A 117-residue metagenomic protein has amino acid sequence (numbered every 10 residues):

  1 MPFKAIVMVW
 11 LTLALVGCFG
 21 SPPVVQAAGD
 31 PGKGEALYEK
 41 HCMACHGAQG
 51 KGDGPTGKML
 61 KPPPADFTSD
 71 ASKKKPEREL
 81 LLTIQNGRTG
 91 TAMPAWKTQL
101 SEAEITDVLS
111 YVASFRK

Functional and structural regions predicted by a protein language model:
M1-A5: Positively charged n-region of N-terminal signal peptides that target proteins for export
M8-G17: Bacterial N-terminal signal peptides
C18-L37: Electrostatic cytochrome c docking/interface patches
V24, S114-K117: Inter-heme linker and motif-flanking segments adjacent to c-type heme-binding CXXCH motifs in c-type cytochromes
G34, Y38-A48, V108, V112: The canonical Cys-X-X-Cys-His
K51-G52: Short, non-ligating residues that shape and space the ligands of small metal-coordination modules and catalytic
P55-M59: Short cysteine/histidine-rich zinc-coordinating motifs and their immediately flanking basic loops
K61-F115: Extracytoplasmic electron-transfer domains, predominantly the class I c-type cytochrome c fold
